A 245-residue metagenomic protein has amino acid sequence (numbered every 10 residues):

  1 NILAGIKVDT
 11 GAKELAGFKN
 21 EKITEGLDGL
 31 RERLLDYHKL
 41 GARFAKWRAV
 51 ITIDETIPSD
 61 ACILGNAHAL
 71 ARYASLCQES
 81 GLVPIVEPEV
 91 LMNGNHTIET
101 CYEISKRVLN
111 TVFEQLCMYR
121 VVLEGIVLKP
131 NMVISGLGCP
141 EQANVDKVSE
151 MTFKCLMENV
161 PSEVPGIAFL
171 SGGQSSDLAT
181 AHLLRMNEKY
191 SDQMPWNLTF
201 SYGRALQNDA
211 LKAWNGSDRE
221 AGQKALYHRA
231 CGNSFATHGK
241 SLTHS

Functional and structural regions predicted by a protein language model:
N1-G41: Active-site cofactor/substrate anionic-group-binding motifs, chiefly glycine- and Lys/Arg-rich phosphate-binding loops
N1-G5, L34-A42, S75-E79, M118-V121 (+2 more regions): Acidic (Asp/Glu)-rich catalytic clusters
L15-F18, A49-C62, V90-H96, L137: Glycine-rich, proline-tolerant flexible connector loops at the mouths of alpha/beta enzymes
K19-R33, P58-Y73, K106-R107: Glycine-rich anion/phosphate-binding loops
K39-V50, N66, L70: Hydrophobic alpha-helical segments and helix pairs
F44-A49, G81-L91, V121-N131: Short beta-strand segments at enzyme active-site cores
A61-I85, E89, N93, I98-E103: Active-site acidic/histidine proton-transfer and metal-coordination neighborhood in alpha/beta enzyme cores
H96-S245: Active-site capping/gating regions of soluble enzymes
